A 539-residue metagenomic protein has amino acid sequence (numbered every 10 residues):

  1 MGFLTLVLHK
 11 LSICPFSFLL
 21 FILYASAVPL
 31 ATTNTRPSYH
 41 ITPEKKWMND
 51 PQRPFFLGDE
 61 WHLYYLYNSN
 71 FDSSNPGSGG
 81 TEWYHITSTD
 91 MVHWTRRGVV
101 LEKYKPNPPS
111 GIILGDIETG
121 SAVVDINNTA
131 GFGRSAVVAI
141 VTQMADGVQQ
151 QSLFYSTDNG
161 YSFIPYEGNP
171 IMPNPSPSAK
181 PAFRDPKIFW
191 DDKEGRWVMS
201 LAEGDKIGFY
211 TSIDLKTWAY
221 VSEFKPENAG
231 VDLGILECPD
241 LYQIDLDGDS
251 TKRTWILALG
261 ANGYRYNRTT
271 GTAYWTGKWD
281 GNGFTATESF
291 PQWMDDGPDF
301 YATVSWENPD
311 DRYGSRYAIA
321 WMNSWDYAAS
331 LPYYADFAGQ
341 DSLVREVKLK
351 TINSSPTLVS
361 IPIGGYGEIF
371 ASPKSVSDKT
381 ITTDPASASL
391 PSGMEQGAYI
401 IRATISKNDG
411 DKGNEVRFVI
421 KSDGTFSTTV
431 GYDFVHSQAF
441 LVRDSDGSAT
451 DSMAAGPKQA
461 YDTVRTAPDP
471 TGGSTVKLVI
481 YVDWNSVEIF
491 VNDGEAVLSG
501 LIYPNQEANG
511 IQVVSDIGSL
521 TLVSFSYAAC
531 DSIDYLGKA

Functional and structural regions predicted by a protein language model:
M1-L4, A539: A positional/structural detector of protein chain ends, strongest at the extreme C-terminus and weakly at the extreme
G2, F16-A31: N-terminal signal peptide
F3-C14: Bacterial N-terminal signal peptides that target proteins for export
V28-D185, W190-D232, D245-D296, A320-D378 (+2 more regions): Beta-rich carbohydrate-recognition and catalytic domains
D185, C238, K477: Beta-strand-rich binding-surface signature of beta-sandwich/beta-barrel folds used to engage anionic ligands
G248-S250, K278-F290, M294-Y301, W306-A539: Beta-rich accessory regions
